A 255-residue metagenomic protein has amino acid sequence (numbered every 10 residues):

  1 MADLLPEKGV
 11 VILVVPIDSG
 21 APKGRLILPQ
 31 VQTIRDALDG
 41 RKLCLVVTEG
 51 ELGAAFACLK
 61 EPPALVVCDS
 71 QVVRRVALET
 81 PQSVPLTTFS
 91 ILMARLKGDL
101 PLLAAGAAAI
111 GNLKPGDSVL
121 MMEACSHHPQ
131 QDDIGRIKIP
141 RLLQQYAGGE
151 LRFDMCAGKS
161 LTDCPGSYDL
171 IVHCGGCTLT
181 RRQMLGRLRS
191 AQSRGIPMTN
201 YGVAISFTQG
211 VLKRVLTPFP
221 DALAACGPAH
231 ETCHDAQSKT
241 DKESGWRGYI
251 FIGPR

Functional and structural regions predicted by a protein language model:
M1-D133, Q144, M155-L170, T178-R194 (+2 more regions): C-terminal-of-GTPase-core extension/linker across diverse P-loop GTPases
G148-G149: Short beta-strand/loop segments at the ligand-binding rim of alpha/beta enzyme cores
C174: Thr-Gly-centered strand-to-loop micro-motif
T240-E243: Positively charged N-terminal leader segments that act as targeting/secretion signals
